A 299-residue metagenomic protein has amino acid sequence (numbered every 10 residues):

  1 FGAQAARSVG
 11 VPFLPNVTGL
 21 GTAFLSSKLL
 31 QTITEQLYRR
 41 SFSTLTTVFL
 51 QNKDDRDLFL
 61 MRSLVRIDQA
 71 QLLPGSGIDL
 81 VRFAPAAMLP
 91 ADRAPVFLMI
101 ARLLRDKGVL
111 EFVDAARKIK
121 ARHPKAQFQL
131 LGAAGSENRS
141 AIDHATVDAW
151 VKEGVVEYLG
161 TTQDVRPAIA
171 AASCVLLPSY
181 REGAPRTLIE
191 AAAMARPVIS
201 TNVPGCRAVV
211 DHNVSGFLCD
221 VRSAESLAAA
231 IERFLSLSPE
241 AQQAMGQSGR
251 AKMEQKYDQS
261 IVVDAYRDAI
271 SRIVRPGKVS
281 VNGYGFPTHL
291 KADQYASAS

Functional and structural regions predicted by a protein language model:
V11-L14, G21-T44, D57: Nucleotide-sugar donor phosphate/pyrophosphate-binding loop at the beta->alpha transition of glycosyltransferases
R39-A86: Donor nucleotide-sugar binding/catalytic pocket of nucleotide-sugar-dependent glycosyltransferases
I78, I100, Q127-I142: Glycosyltransferase donor-sugar binding loop
A87-K107, F112-R117, Q129: Conserved donor-binding/catalytic core segment of Leloir-type glycosyltransferases
T161, Y180: Aromatic "clamp/platform" in nucleotide-sugar-dependent glycosyltransferases that forms part of the donor/acceptor
P197-S200, V210: Short hydrophobic beta-strand element within catalytic cores of glycosyltransferases and related nucleotide-activated
H212-N213, F217-A224, R233-P239: Conserved acidic donor-binding segment of nucleotide-sugar-dependent glycosyltransferases
E240-K256, V262-A265: A short, well-ordered alpha-helix in the C-terminal region of glycosyltransferases
